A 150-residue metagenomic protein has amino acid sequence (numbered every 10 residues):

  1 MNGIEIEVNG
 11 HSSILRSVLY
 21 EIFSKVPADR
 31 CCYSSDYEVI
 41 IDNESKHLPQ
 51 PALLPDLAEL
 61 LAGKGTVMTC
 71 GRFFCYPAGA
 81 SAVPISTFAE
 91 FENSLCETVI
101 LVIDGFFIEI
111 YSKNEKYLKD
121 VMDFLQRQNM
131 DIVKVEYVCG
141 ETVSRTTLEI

Functional and structural regions predicted by a protein language model:
N2-A58: N-terminal interaction modules that seed assembly of large macromolecular complexes
I4, L57-K64, A89-F91, L95 (+2 more regions): Extracellular glycoprotein-like low-complexity segments
E7-N9, F74, L101, Y111: Residues in well-ordered beta-strands of folded domains
N9-H11, Y76-G79, G105, E115: Generic structural motif
K25, D29, G63, Q128-D131: Surface-exposed polar/charged interaction patches
D29, C96-T98, G105-I108: Short, surface-exposed beta-edge/turn micro-motifs
Y37-I100: Surface-exposed, low-hydrophobicity interaction/linker segments
V102-I150: Acidic, proline/glycine-rich low-complexity IDRs
